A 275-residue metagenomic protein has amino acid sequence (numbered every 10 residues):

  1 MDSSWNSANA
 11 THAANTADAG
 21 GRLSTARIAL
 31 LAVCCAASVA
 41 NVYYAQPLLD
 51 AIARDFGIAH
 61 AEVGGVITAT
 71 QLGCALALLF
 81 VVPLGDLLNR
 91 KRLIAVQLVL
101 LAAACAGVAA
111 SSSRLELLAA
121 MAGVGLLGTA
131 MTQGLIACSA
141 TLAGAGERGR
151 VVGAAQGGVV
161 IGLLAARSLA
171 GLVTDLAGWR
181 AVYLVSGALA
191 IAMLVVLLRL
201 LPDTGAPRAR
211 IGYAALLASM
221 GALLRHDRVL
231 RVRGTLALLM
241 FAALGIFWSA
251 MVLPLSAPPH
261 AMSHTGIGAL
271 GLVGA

Functional and structural regions predicted by a protein language model:
D18-G21, P202-R233: Juxtamembrane intracellular "pre-TM" segments in multi-pass secondary transporters
L30-H60, W248-V252: Extracytoplasmic
Y43, Q71-L79, L163-L164, G274-A275: Residue-level signature of mid-helix packing/kink "hotspots" within the transmembrane helices of 12-pass Major
A59-A69, P258-A275: Loop-to-transmembrane helix entry
L76-S112: Conserved MFS/SLC helix-loop-helix module at the cytosolic interface between two early adjacent transmembrane helices
A104, L115-G123: Paired small-residue
A122-V159: Cytoplasmic helix-loop-helix junction between adjacent transmembrane helices in 12-TM secondary transporters
A154-R199: Helix-loop-helix hairpin linking two adjacent transmembrane segments in secondary transporters
